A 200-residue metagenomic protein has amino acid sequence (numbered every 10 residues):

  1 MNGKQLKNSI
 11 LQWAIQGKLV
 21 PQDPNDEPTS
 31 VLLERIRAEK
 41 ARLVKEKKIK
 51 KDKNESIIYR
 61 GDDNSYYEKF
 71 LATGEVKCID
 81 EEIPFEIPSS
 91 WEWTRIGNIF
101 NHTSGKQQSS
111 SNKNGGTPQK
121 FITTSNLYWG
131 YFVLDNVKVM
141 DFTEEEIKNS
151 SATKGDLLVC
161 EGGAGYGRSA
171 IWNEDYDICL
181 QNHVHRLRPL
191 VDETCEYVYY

Functional and structural regions predicted by a protein language model:
L6-E82: Extended, domain-scale alpha-helical bundle/helix-rich regions
S9, K18, K77-K106: Non-catalytic DNA-recognition/assembly elements of restriction-modification systems
R42-K53, E92-G130, E145-K148, G165: Low-complexity, Lys/Gly-biased intrinsically disordered segments
V76-C78, K120-T123, L134-T143: Short, structured beta-strand/loop micro-motifs enriched in basic residues and often containing a Trp
E92-N98, P189-Y200: Catalytic cores of nucleotide-enabled group-transfer and carboxylate-activating enzymes in metabolic and assembly-line
S109, L127-M140, L157-Q181, C195-Y200: Short, ligand-facing micro-motifs at secondary-structure edges
S151-T153: Short, well-ordered loop/turn sites that connect or cap secondary structure elements
